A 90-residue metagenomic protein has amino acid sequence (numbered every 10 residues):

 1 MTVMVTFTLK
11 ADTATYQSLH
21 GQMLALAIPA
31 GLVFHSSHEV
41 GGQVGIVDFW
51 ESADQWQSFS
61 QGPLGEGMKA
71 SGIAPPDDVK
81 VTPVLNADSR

Functional and structural regions predicted by a protein language model:
M1-V47, E51-G62, G72-R90: Short S/T/G/P-rich N-terminal loop/turn motif that feeds into the first structured element of a domain
